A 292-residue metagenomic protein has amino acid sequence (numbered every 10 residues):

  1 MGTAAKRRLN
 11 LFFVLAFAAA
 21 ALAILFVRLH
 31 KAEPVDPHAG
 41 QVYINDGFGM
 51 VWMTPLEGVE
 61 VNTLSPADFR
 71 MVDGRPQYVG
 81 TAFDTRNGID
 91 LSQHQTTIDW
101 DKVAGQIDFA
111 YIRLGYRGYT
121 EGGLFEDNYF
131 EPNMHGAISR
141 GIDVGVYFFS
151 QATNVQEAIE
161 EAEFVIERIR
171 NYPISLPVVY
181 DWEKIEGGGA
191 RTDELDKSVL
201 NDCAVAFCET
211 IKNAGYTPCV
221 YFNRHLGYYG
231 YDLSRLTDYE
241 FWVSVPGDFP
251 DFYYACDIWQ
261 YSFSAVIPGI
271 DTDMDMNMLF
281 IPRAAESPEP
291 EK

Functional and structural regions predicted by a protein language model:
M1, F17, V27-H30, Q106: Compositionally biased, intrinsically disordered low-complexity segments
G2-F17: N-terminal Sec-pathway targeting helices
T3-R7, L25, A110: Short alpha-helical segments used as structural interaction elements across diverse proteins
I24-P37: Sec-dependent signal peptide cleavage junction
D36-G88, Q95, L236-K292: Functionally critical loop-and-helix segments that line ligand-binding/catalytic clefts of soluble enzyme domains
R75-A206, K212-A214: Substrate-binding cleft of extracellular glycoside hydrolase catalytic domains
N171-V178, W182-K292: Surface-exposed substrate-engagement region within the catalytic domains of secreted or surface-exposed extracellular
